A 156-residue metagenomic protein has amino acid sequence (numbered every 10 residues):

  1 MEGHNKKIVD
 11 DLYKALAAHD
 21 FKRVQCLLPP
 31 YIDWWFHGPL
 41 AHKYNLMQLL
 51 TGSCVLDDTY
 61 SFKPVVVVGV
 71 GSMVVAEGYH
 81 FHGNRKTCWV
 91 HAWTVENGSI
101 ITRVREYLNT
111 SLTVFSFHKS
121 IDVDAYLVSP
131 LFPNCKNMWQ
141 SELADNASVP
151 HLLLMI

Functional and structural regions predicted by a protein language model:
M1-I156: C-terminal and inter-domain tail/linker signature
